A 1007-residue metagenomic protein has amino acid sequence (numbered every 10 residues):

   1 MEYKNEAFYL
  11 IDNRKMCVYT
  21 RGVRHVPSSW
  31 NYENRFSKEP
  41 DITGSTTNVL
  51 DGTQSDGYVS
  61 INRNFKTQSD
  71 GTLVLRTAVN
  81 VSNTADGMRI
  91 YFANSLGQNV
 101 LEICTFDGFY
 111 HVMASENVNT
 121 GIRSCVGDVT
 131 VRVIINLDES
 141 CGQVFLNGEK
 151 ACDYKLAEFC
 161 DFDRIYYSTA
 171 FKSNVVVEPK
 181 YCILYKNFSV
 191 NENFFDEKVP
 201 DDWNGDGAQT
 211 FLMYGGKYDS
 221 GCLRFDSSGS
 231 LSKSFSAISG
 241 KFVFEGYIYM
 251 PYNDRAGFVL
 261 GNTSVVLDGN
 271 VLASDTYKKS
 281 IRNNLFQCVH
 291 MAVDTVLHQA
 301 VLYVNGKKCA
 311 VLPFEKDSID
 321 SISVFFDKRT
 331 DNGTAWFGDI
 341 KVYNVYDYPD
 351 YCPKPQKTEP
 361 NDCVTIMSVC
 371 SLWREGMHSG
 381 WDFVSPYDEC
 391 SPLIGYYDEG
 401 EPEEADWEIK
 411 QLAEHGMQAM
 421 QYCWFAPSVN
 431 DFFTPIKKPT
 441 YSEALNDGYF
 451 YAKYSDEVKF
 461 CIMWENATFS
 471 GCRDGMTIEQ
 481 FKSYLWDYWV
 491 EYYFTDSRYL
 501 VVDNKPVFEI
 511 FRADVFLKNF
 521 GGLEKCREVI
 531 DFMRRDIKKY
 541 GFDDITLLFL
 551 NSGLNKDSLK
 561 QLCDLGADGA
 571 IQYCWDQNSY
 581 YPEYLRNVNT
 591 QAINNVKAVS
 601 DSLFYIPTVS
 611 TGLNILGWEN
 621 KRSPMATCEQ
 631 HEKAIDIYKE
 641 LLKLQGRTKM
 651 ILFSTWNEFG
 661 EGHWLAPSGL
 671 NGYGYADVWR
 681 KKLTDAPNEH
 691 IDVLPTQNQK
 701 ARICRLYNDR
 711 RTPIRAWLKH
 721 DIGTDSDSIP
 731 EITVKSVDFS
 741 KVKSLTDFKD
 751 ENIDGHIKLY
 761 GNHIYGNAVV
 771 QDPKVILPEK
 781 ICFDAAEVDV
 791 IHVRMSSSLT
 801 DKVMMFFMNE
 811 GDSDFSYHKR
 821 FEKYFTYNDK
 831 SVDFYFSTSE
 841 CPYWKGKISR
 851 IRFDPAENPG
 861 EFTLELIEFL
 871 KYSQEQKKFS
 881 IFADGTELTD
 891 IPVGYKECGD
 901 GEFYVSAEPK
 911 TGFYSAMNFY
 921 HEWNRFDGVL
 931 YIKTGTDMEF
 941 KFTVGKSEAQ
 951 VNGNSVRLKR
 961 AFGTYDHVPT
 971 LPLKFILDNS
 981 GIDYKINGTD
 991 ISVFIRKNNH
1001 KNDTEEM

Functional and structural regions predicted by a protein language model:
Y3, M16-Q54, D196-C222, V742-H763: Extracellular glycan-recognition surfaces and repeat-rich motifs
N5, Y346-S728: Glycan-processing catalytic domains of CAZymes
N48-Q68, G221-I238, N767-V790, E810-E822: Secreted extracellular polysaccharide-interacting domains
D51-F109, C222-V271: Secretory/extracellular carbohydrate-interaction modules and structurally similar beta-sandwich "look-alikes"
T84-N117, L146, Y252-Y277, V304 (+2 more regions): Extracellular ligand-binding interfaces
G127-L137, G142-V144, N284-T295, A300-L302 (+1 more regions): Short tryptophan-centered beta-strand motifs in secreted/extracellular beta-sheet-rich domains of glycan-recognition
Y154-E178, L312-G338: Flexible glycan-contacting loops in extracellular carbohydrate-active proteins
S873-M1007: Primary recognition of N-terminal secretory signal peptides and signal-anchoring hydrophobic helices
